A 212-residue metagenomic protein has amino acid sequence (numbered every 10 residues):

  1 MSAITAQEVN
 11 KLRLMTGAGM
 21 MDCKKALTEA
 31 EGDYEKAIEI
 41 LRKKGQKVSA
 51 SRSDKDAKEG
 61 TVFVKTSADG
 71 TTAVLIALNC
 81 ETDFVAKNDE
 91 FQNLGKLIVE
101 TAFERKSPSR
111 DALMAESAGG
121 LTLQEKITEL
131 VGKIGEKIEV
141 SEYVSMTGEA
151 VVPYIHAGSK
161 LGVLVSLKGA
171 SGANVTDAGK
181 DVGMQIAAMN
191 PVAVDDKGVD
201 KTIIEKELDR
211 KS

Functional and structural regions predicted by a protein language model:
S2-K211: N-terminal assembly/interaction segments in proteins that build large macromolecular machines
